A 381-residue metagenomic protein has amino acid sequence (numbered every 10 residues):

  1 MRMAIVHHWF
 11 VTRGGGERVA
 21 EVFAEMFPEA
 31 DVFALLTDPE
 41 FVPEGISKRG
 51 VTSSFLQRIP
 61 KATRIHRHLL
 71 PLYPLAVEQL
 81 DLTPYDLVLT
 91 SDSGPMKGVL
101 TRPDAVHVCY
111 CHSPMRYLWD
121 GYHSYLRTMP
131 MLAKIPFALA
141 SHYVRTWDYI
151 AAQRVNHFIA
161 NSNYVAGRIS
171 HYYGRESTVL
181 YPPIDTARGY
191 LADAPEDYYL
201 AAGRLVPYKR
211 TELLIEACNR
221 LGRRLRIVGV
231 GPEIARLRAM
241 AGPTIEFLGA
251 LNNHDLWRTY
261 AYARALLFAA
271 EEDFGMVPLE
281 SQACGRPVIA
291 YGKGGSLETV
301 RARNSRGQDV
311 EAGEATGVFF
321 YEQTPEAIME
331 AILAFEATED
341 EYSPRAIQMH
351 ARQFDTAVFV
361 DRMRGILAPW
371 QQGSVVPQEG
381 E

Functional and structural regions predicted by a protein language model:
M26-K97: Active-site donor-binding segments of glycosyltransferases and PAPS-dependent sulfotransferases
R127-F158, A166: Membrane-proximal helix-turn-helix segments that form the acceptor-binding/catalytic region of lipid-linked
I184, Y190-R226: Conserved donor-binding/catalytic core segment of Leloir-type glycosyltransferases
I234-H254: Nucleotide-activated donor-binding/catalytic signature segment of Leloir-type glycosyltransferases, i.e., the conserved
A261-D273, R286-P287: Acidic donor-binding loop of glycosyltransferase active sites
P287-G292, L297-R301: Short hydrophobic beta-strand element within catalytic cores of glycosyltransferases and related nucleotide-activated
R301-P325, A334-D340: Conserved acidic donor-binding segment of nucleotide-sugar-dependent glycosyltransferases
Q323-E326, A337-P369: A charged, aromatic-enriched C-terminal amphipathic alpha-helix characteristic of glycosyltransferases across folds
